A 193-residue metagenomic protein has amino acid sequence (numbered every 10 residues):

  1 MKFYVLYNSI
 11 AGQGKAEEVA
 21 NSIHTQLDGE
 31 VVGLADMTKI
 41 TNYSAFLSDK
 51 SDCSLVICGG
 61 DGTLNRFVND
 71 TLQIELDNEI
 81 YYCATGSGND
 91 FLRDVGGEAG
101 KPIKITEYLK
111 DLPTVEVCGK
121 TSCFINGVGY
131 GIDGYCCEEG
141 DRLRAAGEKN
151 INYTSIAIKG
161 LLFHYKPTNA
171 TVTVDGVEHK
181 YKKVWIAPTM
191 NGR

Functional and structural regions predicted by a protein language model:
M1-C58, N65, N69-L76: ATP/NTP phosphate-donor binding region
Y4-Y7, L34-A35, Q73-I186: Catalytic core of DAGKc-family lipid kinases
E17-V19, L64-F67, F91-R93, G134-C136: Basic, gly/Ser/Thr/Pro-rich low-complexity segments located predominantly at protein N termini
C58-G59, C83: Structural motif
G59-G60, G129: Helix N-cap/beta->alpha junction signal
T63, A187: Conserved Motif II region of HX4D acyltransferases
P188-R193: Phosphate-binding core of ATP-grasp and ATP-grasp-like enzymes
